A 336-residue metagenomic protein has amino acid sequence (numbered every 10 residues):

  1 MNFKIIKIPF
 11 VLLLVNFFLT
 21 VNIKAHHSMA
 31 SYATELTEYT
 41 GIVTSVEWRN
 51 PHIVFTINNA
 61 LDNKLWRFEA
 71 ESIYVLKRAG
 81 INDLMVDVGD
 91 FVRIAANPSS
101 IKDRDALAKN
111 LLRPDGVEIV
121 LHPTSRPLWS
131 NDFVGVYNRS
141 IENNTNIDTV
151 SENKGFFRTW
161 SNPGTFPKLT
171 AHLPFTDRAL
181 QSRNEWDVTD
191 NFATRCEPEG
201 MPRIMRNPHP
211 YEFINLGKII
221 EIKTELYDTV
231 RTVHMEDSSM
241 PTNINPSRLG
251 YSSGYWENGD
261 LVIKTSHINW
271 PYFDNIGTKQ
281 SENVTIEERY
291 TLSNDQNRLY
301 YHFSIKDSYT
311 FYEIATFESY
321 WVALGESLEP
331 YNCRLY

Functional and structural regions predicted by a protein language model:
M1-F10: Bacterial N-terminal signal peptides that target proteins for export
P9-T20: Bacterial N-terminal signal peptides
V21-A25: Sec/Tat signal peptide C-region and signal peptidase I cleavage site
A30-F55, K64-Y336: PEST-like low-complexity, intrinsically disordered acidic/proline/serine-rich tracts that flank trafficking/processing
A60-D62: Change "in extracellular beta-sheet-rich domains … of secreted and cell-surface proteins" to "in beta-sheet-rich domains
